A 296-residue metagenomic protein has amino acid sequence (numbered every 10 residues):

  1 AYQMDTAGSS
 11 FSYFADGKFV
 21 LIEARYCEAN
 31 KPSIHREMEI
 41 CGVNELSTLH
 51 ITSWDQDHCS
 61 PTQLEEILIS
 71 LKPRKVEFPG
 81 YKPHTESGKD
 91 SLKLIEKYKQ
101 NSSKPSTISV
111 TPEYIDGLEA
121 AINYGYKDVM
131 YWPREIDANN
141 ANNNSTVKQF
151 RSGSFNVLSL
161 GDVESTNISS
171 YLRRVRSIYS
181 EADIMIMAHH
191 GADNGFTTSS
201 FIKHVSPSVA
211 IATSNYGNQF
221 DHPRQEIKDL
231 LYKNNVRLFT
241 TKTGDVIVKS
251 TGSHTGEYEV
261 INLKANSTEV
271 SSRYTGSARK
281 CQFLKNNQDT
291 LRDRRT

Functional and structural regions predicted by a protein language model:
A1-E45, T107-I184, V248-T296: Core dinuclear metal-dependent hydrolase active-site scaffold
Y2, V20, H50, E77 (+4 more regions): Hydrophobic/aromatic beta-strand patches that form the interior of the parallel beta-sheet core in alpha/beta enzyme
M4, E23-C27, S53-W54, Y81 (+3 more regions): Active-site metal-binding loops of divalent metal-dependent hydrolases
E28-F78, V175-A192, S206-A210: Active-site metal-binding motif and surrounding structural segment of the metallo-beta-lactamase
K31, H35, P61-E65, I95 (+3 more regions): Extracytoplasmic/secreted envelope proteins and their assembly/folding machinery, especially bacterial periplasmic
T52, F78-K82, K89-D90, G125-M130: Divalent cation-coordinating acidic motifs and surrounding scaffolds that mediate Ca2+/Mg2+/Mn2+/Zn2+-dependent binding
Q56-S60, E77-F78, D90-K93, P133-D137: Catalytic cores of extracellular degradative/oxidative enzymes
D57, T85-T107, A182-S250, Y258: Internal alpha/beta domain cores that form substrate/cofactor-binding pockets in large enzymes and binding proteins
